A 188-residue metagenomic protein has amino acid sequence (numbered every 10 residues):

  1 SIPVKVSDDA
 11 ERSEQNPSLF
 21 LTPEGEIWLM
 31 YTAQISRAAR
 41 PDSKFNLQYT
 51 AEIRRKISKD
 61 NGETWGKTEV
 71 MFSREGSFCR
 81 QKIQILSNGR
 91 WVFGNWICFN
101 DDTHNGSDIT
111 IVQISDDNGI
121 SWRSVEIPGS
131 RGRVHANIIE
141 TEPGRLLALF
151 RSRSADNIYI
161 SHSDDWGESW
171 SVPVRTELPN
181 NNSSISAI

Functional and structural regions predicted by a protein language model:
S1-I188: Asp-box/BNR beta-propeller blade signature and adjacent active/binding-site loops in extracellular glycan-interacting
